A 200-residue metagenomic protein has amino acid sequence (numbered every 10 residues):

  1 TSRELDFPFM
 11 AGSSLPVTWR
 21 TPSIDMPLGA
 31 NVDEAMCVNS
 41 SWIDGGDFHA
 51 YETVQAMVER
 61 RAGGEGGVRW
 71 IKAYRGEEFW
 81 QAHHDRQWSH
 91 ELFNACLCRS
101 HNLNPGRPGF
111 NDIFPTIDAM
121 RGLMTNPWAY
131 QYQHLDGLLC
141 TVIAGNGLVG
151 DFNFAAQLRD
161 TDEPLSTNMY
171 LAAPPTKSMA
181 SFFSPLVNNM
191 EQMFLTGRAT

Functional and structural regions predicted by a protein language model:
S2-E59: A contiguous active-site-proximal alpha/beta segment in oxidoreductase catalytic domains
R20, M36-N39, H49-R198: Contiguous beta-strand/loop segments that form the cofactor/metal-binding neighborhood of enzyme cores
